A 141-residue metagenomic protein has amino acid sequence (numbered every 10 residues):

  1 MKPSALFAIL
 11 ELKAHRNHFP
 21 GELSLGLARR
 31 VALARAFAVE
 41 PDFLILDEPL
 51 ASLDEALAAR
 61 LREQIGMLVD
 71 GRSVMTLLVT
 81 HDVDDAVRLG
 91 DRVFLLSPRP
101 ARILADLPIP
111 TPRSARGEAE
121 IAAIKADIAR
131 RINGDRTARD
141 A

Functional and structural regions predicted by a protein language model:
M1-H15, Q64-M67: Conserved ABC ATPase "signature" region
F19-L23, L27: Conserved ABC ATPase signature
L33: Hydrophobic anchor residue at the start of the ABC signature
E40: Conserved catalytic motifs of ABC-family nucleotide-binding domains
L44-E48: Catalytic Walker B motif of ABC-type/P-loop ATPase nucleotide-binding domains
E55-L57: Helix N-cap at the start of a conserved alpha-helix in ABC-type nucleotide-binding domains
R99-A126: Conserved beta-strand-loop-alpha-helix hinge in the C-terminal portion of ABC ATPase nucleotide-binding domains
